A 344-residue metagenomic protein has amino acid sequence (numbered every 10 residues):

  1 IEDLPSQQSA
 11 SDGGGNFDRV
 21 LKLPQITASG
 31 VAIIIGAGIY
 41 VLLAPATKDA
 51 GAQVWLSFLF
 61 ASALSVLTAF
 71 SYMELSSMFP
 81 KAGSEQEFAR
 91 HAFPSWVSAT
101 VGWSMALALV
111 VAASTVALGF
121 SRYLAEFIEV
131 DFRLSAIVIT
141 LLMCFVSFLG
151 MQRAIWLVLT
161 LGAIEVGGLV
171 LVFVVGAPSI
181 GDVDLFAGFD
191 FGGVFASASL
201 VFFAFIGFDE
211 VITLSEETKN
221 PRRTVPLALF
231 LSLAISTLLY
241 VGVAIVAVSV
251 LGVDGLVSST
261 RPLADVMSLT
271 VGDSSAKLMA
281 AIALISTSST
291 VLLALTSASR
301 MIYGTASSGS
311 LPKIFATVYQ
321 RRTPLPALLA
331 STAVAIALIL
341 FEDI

Functional and structural regions predicted by a protein language model:
I1-Q53, S65-V66, F70, K81-A82: Membrane-interface "cap" regions at the ends of multi-pass membrane proteins
E2-D3, Q8-D18, V54-W55, E129-D131 (+1 more regions): Helix-loop-helix junctions that connect adjacent transmembrane segments in multi-pass membrane transporters
L23-V31, L109-V111, Q320-A330: Select subsegments of transmembrane alpha-helices in polytopic membrane proteins, especially boundary-proximal
T27-A28, V54-L59, A99, R133-V138 (+4 more regions): Hydrophobic alpha-helical transmembrane segments
P45-D49, S57, V66-T140, F145-F148 (+4 more regions): Hydrophobic transmembrane alpha-helices that form the core helical bundles of multi-pass secondary transporters
D49-A52, P80-S84, H91-V97, E216-T224 (+3 more regions): Juxtamembrane helix-boundary/capping and inter-helix hinge elements in multi-pass membrane proteins
L59, A63-L67, L107, I137-F145 (+5 more regions): Generic alpha-helical transmembrane segments of integral inner-membrane proteins, especially permease/transport modules
E85-A89, F93-P94, A125-E126, F230-L295 (+1 more regions): TM-loop-TM module centered on a large, flexible mid-protein loop between adjacent transmembrane helices in multi-pass
